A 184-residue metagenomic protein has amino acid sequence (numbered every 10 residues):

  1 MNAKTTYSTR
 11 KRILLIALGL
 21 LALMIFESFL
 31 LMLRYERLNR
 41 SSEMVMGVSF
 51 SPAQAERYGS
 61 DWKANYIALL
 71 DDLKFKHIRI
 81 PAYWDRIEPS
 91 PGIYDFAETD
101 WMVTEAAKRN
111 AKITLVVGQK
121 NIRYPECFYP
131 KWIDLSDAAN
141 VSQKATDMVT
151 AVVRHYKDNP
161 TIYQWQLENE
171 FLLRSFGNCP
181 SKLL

Functional and structural regions predicted by a protein language model:
A3-M24: N-terminal Sec-pathway targeting helices
E27-K76, P81: Boundary/entry segment of secreted carbohydrate-active catalytic domains
S28-F29, K108, A151-R154: A generic structural signal for well-ordered alpha-helical segments enriched in polar/charged residues
R40-S42, K108, D158-I162: Short helix-terminating capping/connector loops at secondary-structure junctions
M46-F50, I78-I80, I113-V117, Y163-L167: Hydrophobic faces of well-ordered beta-strands that scaffold small-molecule active sites in alpha/beta enzyme cores
P52-Q54, W84, Q119-N121, N169-L173: Active-site-proximal loop/turn and secondary-structure-junction residues that shape catalytic pockets, frequently
K63-C127, P180-L184: Aromatic-lined substrate-binding rim segments of carbohydrate-active enzymes
P91-F96, P125-L184: Active-site cleft segment of glycoside hydrolase catalytic domains centered on the general acid/base Glu
